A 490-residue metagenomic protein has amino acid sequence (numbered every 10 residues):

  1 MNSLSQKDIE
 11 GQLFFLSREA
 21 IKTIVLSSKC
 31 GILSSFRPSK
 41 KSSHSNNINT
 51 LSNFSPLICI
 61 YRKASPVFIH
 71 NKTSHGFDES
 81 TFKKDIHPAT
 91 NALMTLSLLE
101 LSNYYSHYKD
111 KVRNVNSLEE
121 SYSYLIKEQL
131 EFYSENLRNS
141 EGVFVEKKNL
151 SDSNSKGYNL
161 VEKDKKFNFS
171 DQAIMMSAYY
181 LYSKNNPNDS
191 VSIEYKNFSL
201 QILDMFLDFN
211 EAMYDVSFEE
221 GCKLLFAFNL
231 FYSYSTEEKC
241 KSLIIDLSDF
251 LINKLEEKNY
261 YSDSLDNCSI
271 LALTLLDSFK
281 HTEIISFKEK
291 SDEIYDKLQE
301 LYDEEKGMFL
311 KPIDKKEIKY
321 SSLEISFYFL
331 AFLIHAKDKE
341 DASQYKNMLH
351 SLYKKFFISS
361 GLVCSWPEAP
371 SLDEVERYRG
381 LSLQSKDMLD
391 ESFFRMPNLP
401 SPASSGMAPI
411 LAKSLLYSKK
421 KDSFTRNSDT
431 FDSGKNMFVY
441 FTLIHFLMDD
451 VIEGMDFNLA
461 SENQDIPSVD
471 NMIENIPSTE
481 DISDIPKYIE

Functional and structural regions predicted by a protein language model:
M1-E490: Glycan-recognition and catalytic cores of secretory/periplasmic carbohydrate-active enzymes
